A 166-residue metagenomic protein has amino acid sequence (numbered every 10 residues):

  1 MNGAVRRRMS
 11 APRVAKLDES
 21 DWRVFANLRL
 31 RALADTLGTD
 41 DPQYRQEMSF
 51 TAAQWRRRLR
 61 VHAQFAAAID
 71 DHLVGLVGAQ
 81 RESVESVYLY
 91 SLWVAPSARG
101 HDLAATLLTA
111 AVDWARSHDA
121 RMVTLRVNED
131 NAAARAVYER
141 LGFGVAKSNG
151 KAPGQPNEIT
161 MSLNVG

Functional and structural regions predicted by a protein language model:
M1-S10: Actinobacteria-biased recognition of intrinsically disordered, low-complexity terminal regions
P12-V14: Generic structural signal for residues in well-ordered beta-strands
K16-S97, L108-A110, W114, V145-K151 (+1 more regions): Acetyl-CoA-dependent GNAT
E85, H101, S117-R121: Short coil/turn segments at alpha/beta junctions that flank glycine-rich nucleotide-binding fingerprints
A95-S97, H101, E129-D130: Active-site acidic-Proline motif in GNAT/NAT acetyltransferases
R99, R116, E139: Short polybasic/polar patches that bind polyanions
R121-T124, N128-R135, E139-G166: C-terminal "cap" of GNAT-fold acetyltransferases
